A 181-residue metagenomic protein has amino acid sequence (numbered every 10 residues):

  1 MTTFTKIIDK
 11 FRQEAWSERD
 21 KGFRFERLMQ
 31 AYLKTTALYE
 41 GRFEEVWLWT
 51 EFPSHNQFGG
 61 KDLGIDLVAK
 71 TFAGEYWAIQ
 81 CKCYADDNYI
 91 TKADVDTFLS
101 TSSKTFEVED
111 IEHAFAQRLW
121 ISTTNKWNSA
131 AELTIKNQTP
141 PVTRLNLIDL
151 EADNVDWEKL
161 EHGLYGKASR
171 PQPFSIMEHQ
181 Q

Functional and structural regions predicted by a protein language model:
M1-W16, E40, P53-Q57, L99-Q181: ATP-dependent helicase/translocase motor core
D9-Q30: Nuclease catalytic cores
R24-A114: Catalytic centers of nucleases
